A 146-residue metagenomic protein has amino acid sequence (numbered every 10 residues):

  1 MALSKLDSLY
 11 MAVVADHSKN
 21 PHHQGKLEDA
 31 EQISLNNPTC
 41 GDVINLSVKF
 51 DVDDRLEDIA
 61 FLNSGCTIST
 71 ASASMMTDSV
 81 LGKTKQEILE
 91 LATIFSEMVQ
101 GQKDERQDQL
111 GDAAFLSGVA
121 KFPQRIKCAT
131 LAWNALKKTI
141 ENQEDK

Functional and structural regions predicted by a protein language model:
M1-E28, K85-K146: C-terminal binding/interaction regions
Q24-N63: Structured beta-strand/loop patches that form or line metal/cofactor-binding pockets in enzymes
C40, I68, K121-R125: Secondary-structure capping and boundary motifs in well-ordered enzyme cores
I44, S74, K127: Active-site phosphate/pyrophosphate-handling residues
N63, L81-G82, A132: A generic structural motif
S64-T70: Short, thiol/selenol-centered motifs that function as redox-active sites or metal-ligating centers
T70-A71, E90: Alpha-helical macromolecular-interaction surfaces
S72-T84: Alpha-helical support elements that line or immediately flank enzyme active sites and cofactor-binding pockets
